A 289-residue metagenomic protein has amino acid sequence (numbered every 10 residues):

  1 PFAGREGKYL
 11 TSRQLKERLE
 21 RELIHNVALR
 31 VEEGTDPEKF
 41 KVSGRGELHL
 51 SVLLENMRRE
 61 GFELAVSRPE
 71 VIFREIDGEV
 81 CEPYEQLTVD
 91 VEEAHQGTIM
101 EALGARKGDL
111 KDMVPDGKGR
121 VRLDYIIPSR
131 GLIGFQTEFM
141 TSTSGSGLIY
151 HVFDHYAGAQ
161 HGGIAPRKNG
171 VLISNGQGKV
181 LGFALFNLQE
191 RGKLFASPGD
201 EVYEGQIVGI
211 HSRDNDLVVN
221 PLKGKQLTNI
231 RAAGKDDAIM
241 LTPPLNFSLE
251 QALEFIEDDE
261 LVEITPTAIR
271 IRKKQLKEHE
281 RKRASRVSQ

Functional and structural regions predicted by a protein language model:
P1-Q289: Accessory interaction regions appended to the cores of large information-processing enzymes
